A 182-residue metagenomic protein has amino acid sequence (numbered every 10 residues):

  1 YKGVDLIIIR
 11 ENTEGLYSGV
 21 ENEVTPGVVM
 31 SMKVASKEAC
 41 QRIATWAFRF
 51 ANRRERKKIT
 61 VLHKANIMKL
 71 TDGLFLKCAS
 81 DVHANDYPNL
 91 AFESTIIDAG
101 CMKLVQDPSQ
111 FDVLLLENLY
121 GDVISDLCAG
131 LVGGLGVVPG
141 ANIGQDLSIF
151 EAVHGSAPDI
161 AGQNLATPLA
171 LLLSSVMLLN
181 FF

Functional and structural regions predicted by a protein language model:
Y1-E38: Flexible glycine-/small-residue-enriched beta->alpha junction loops that bind anionic phosphate/pyrophosphate groups
K2-D5, T13, R54-K57, Y87-L90 (+4 more regions): Short coil/turn connectors at secondary-structure junctions
D5-L6, T13-E14, N22, T45 (+3 more regions): Non-catalytic beta/alpha edge segments that cap or flank active sites
I7-E11, L62, L116-N118: Short beta-strand segments
S18-N22, L70-F75, L104-D107, L127-C128: Short acidic, glycine/serine/threonine-rich loops at helix termini
E23-G27, F75-V82, V132-A141, Q145: A glycine- and small-aliphatic-rich helix-loop capping segment at beta-alpha/alpha-beta transitions that lines
T25-D98, Q110-V113: Glycine-rich phosphate/diphosphate-binding loop of Rossmann-like nucleotide-binding domains
L104-F182: Glycine-rich phosphate/nucleotide-binding loop
